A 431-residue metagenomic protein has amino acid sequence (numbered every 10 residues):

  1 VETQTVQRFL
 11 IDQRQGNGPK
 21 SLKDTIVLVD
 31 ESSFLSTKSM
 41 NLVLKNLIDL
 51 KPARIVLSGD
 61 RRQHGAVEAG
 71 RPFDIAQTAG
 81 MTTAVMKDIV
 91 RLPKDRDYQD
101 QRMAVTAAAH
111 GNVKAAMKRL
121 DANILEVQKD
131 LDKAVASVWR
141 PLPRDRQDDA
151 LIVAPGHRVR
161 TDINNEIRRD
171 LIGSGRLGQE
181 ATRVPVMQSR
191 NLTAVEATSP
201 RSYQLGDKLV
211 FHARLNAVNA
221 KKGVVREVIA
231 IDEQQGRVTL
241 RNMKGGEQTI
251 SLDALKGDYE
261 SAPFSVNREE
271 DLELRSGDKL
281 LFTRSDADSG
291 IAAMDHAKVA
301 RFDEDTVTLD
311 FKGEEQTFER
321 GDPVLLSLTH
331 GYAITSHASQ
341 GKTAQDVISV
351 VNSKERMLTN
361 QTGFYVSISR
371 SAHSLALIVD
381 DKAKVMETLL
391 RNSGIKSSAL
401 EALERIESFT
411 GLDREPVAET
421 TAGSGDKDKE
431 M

Functional and structural regions predicted by a protein language model:
V1-T25, I334: Inter-Walker segment of RecA-like/P-loop motor cores
L10, F34-T37, H64-G65: Catalytic P-loop NTPase motifs of RecA-like helicase/translocase cores
R14-T25, S39, K45-K51, S339: Short basic/glycine-enriched coil/helix segment immediately N-terminal to the Walker B
K23-I26, K51-V56, S374-A376: Loop/turn-to-beta-strand initiation segments
D30-S32, G59: Walker B catalytic acidic pair
I48, R62-F302, L389, G394-V417: Conserved helicase motor core of P-loop NTPases
V113-R119, V299, D346, N352-M431: Helicase C-terminal subdomain and adjacent C-terminal extension
Y259-V266, V307-A376, D380-A383, T388 (+1 more regions): Long insertion/accessory domains within large nucleic-acid-processing enzymes
